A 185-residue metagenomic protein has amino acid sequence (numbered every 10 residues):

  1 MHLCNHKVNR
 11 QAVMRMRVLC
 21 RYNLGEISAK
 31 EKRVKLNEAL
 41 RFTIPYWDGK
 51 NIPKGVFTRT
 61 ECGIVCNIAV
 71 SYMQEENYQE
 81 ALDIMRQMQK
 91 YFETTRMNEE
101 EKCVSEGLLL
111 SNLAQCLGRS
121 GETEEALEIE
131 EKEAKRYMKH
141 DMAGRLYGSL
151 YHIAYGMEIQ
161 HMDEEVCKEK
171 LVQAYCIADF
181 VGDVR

Functional and structural regions predicted by a protein language model:
H2-N5, N37-N51, L82-N98, E128-K139 (+1 more regions): Amphipathic alpha-helical segments of tetratricopeptide repeats
K7-A12, G49-V65, T95-L110, Y137-L150 (+1 more regions): Alpha-solenoid helical repeat architecture
A12-S28, T60-N77, S105-R119, G148-Q160: Tandem amphipathic alpha-helical repeat scaffolds
M14-G55: Hydrophobic alpha-helical segments and helix pairs
I27-A29, Y78, T123, D163-E164 (+1 more regions): TPR-repeat structural position
K32, A81, A126, V166-C167: Single-residue signature of alpha-solenoid repeat helices
V65-R136: Aromatic-anchored, glycine/proline-accented short structural segments that stabilize local strand-turns or short
M157, M162-R185: C-terminal non-catalytic interaction modules
